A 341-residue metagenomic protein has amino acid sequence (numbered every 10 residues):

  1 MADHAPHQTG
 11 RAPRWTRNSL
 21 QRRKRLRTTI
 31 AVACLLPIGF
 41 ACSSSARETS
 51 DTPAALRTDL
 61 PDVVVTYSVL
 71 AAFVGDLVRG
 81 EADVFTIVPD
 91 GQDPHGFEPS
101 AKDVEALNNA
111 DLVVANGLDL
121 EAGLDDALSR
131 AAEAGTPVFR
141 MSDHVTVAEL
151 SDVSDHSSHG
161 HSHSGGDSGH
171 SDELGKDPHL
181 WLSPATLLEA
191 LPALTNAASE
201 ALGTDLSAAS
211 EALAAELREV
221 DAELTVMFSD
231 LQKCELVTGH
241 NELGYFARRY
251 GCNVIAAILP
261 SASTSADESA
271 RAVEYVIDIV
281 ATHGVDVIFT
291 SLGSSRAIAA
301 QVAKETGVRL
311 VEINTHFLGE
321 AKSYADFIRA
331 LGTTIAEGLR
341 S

Functional and structural regions predicted by a protein language model:
A2-H4, Q8, R14-N18, C42-S341: Extracytoplasmic metal-acquisition and chelation regions
W15-V32: N-terminal export and membrane-targeting signals
T29-A41: Bacterial N-terminal signal peptides
